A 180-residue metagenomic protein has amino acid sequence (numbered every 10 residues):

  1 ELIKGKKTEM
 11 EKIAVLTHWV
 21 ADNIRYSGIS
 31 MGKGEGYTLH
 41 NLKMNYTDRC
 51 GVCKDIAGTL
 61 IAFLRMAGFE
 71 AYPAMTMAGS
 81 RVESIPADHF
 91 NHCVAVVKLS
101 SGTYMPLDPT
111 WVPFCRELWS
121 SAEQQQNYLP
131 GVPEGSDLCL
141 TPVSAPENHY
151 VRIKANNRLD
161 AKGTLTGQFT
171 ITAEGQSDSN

Functional and structural regions predicted by a protein language model:
E1-D48: Secondary-structure boundary elements
L2, V15, W19-N23, I56-A67 (+4 more regions): Generic, well-ordered alpha-helical scaffold segments in large soluble proteins
K4-K7, G32, M44-G51, D55 (+2 more regions): Alpha-helix capping and helix-loop boundary segments enriched in small/acidic/polar residues
K4-K7, S100-S101, R158-L165: A short, structured loop/turn motif at beta-sheet edges
E9, I13, Y46, C50 (+4 more regions): Active-site-proximal structural scaffolding
K54-S144: Hydrophobic/aromatic-rich core segments of domains that either
P133-N180: Long hydrophobic segments that form regular secondary structure
